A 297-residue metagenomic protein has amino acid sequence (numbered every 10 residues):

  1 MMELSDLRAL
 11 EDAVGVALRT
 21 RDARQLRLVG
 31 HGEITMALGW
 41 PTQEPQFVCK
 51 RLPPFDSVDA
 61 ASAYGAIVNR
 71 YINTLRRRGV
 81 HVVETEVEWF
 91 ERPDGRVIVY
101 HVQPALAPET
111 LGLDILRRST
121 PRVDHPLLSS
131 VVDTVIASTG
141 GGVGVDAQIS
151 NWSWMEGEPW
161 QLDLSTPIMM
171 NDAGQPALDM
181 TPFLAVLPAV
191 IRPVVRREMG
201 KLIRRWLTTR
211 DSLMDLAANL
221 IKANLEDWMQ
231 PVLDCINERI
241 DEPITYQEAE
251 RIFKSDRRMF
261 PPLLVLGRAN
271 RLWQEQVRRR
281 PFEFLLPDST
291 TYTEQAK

Functional and structural regions predicted by a protein language model:
M1-R24: Juxta-kinase regulatory segment immediately upstream of eukaryotic protein kinase catalytic domains
D22-I72: ATP-binding glycine-rich loop module of kinase domains
F47, H81, H101, W160-L162: Protein kinase-like catalytic core scaffold
P53, I72, R76-L128: Conserved structural core of kinase catalytic domains
V58-R77, E275-D288: The N-lobe alphaC helix and its flanking beta3-alphaC-beta4 segment of protein kinase-like domains, centered on
A66-H81, L116-S150, P159: Conserved kinase catalytic-core helix
V143-I203: Catalytic activation segment of kinase domains across protein kinase-like and atypical kinase folds
R197-K297: Helical subdomain adjoining the active site within ATP-dependent kinase catalytic cores
